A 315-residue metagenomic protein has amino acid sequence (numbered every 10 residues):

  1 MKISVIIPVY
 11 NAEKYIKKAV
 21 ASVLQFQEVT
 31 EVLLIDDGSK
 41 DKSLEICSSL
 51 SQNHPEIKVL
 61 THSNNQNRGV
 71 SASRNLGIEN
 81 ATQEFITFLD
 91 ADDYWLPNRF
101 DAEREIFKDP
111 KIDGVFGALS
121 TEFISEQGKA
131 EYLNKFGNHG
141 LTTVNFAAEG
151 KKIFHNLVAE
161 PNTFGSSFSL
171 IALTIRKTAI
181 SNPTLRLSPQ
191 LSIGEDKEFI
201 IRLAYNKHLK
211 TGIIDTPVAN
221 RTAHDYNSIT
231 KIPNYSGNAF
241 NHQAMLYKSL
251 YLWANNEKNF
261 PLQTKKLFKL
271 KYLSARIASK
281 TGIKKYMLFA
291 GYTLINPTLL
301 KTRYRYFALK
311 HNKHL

Functional and structural regions predicted by a protein language model:
A21-T30: Short, acidic, metal-binding catalytic loop of nucleotide-sugar glycosyltransferases
S22, D36-I46, N64: A conserved acidic beta->alpha catalytic loop
S63-A81, A102: Glycine-rich, basic loop-to-helix element that forms the pyrophosphate-binding segment of sugar-nucleotide handling
I86: Short aromatic/hydrophobic "clamp" motif used to bind/position activated sugar donors
N98-L141: Conserved donor NDP-sugar-binding/catalytic core segment of glycosyltransferases
G140-Y235: Conserved nucleotide-sugar donor-binding catalytic segment
H208, T216-D225, T230-K258, G282-T293: Catalytic core of nucleotide-sugar-dependent glycosyltransferases
L262-L315: Membrane-interface aromatic/basic loop that binds lipid-linked glycans or pyrophosphate carriers, typified by
